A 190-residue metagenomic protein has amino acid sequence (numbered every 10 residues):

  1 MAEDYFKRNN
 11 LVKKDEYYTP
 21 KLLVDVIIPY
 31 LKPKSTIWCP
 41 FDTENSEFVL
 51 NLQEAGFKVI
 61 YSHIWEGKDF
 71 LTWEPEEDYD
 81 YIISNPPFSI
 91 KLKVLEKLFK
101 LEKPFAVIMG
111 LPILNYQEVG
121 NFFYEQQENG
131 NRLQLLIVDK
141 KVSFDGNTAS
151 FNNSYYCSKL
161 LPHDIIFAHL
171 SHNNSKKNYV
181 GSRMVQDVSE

Functional and structural regions predicted by a protein language model:
M1-E190: Class I S-adenosyl-L-methionine-dependent methyltransferase catalytic core
